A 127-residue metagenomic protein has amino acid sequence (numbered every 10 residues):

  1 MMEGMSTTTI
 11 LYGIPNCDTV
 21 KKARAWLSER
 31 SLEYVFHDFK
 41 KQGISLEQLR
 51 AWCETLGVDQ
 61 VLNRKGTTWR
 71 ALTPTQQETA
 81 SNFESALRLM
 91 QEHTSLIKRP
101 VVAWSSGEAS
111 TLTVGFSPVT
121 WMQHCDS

Functional and structural regions predicted by a protein language model:
G4-R30, Y34-Q42: Local sequence-structure signature of Cys/Sec-based thiol-disulfide redox active-site neighborhoods
F39-S127: Thiol/selenol-based redox catalytic cores and closely related redox-interacting motifs
